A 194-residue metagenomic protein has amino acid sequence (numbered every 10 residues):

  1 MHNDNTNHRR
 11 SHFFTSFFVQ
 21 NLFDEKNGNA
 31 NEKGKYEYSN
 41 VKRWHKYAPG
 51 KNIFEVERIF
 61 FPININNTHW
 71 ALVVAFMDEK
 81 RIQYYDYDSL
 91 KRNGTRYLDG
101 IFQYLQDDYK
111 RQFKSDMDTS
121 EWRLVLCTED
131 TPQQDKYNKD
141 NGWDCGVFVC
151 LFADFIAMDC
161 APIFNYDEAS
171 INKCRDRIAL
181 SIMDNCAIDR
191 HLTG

Functional and structural regions predicted by a protein language model:
M1-D4, Q20-N21, N66, K80 (+5 more regions): Generic recognition of well-structured, leucine-rich alpha-helical segments and adjacent helix-turn regions within
M1-D99, K110: Cysteine protease catalytic domains with a Cys-His-Asp triad
E37-H45, I101, L105, C174 (+2 more regions): Generic structural signal of hydrophobic/aromatic residues within well-ordered alpha-helices of folded domains
E55, L72, R96-G100, Y104 (+3 more regions): Acidic, Ser/Thr-rich intrinsically disordered and amphipathic helical segments
S89-D130: Peri-functional-center coupling elements
F113-G194: C-terminal folded domains that constitute the principal catalytic or ligand-binding module of multi-domain proteins
